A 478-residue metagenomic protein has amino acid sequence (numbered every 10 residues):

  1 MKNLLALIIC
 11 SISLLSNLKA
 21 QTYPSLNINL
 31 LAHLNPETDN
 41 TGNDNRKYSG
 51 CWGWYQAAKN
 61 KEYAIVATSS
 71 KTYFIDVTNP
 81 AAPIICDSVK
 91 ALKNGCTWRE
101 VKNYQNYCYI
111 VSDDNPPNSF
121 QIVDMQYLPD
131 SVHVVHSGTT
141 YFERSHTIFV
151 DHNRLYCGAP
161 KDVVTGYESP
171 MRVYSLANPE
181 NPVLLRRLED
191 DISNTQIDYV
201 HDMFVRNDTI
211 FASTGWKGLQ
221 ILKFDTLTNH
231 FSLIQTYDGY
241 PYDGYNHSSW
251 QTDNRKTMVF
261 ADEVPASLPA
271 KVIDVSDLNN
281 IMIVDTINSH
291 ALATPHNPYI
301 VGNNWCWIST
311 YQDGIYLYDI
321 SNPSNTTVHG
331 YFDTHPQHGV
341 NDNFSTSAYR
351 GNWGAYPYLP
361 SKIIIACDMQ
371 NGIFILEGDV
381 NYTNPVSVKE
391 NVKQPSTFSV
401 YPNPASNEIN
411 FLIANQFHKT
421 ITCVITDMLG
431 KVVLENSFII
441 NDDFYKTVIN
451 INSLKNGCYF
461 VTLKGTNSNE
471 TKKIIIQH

Functional and structural regions predicted by a protein language model:
L4-S13: Sec-dependent N-terminal signal peptides
S13-L15, F374: Residues within alpha-helical transmembrane segments of multi-pass membrane proteins, especially transporters, ion
N17-T22, V388, G430, H478: Bacterial Sec-dependent N-terminal signal peptides
A20-P385: Feature marking well-ordered beta-strand scaffolds used for ligand recognition
E377-S399: Extracellular/periplasmic ectodomains of large secreted or surface enzymes and adhesion receptors
N391-Y401, A405-H478: C-terminal outer-membrane/trafficking sorting elements
